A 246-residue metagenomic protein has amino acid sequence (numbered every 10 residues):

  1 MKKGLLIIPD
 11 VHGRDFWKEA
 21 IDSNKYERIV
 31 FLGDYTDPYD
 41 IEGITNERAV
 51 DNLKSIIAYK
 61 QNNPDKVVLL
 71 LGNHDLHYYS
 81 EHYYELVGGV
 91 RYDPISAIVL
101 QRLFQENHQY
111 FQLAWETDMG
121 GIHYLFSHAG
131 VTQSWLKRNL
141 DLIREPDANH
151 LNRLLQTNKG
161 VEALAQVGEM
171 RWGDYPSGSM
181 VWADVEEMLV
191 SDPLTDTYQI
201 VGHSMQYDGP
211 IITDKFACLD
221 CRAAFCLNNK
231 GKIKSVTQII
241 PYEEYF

Functional and structural regions predicted by a protein language model:
M1-L6, E116-L125, T213-D214: Beta-strand-turn-beta hairpins that frame and shape the catalytic cleft of phosphate-ester-processing enzymes
K2-K3, N24-R28, P64-K66, G121-I122 (+1 more regions): A general structural motif
I7-P9, I29-G33, V68-N73, F126-S127 (+2 more regions): Active-site neighborhood of phospho(di)ester-bond hydrolases with catalytic His/Asp-centered motifs
I8, G13-A97: Core catalytic region of metal-dependent phosphoesterases/phosphodiesterases, especially metallo-beta-lactamase-like
G13-W17, D37-Y39, H74-S80, T132-S134 (+2 more regions): Active-site environment of divalent metal-dependent phosphoester hydrolases
E81-G121: Extended active-site neighborhood of metal-dependent phosphoesterases/phosphodiesterases
Y92-A97, A114-S191: Active-site-proximal loop/helix segment associated with metal-binding centers of metalloenzymes
A183-E244: Conserved beta-sheet core of the metallophosphoesterase superfamily
